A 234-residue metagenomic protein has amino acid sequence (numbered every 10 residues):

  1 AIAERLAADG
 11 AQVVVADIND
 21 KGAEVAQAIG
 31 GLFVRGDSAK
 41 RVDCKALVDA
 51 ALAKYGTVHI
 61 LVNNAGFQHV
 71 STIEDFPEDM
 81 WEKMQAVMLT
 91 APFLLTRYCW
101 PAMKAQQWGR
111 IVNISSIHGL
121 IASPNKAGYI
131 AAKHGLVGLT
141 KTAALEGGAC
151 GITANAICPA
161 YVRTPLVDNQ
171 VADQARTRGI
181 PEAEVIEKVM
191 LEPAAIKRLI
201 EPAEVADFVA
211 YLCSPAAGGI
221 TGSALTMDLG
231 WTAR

Functional and structural regions predicted by a protein language model:
A1-V14: Canonical Rossmann dinucleotide-binding motif of NAD(H)/NADP(H)-dependent dehydrogenases/reductases, specifically
T72-I73, M80-Q85, I111, M190: Substrate-binding pocket helix/loop in short-chain dehydrogenase/reductase
T96, A132, T140: Active-site helix of classical SDR
P101, L145-E146, G218: Alpha-helical segment proximal to the catalytic Tyr-Lys
S116: Residue(s) in the substrate-gating loop at a strand-loop-helix junction that position the organic substrate next
I121, V209, T221-R234: Short C-terminal tail/terminal secondary-structure segment of NAD(P)H-dependent dehydrogenase/reductase domains
G148, T153, I220-G222: Short, small/polar-rich loop/turn modules that mediate ligand/substrate recognition or access, typified
